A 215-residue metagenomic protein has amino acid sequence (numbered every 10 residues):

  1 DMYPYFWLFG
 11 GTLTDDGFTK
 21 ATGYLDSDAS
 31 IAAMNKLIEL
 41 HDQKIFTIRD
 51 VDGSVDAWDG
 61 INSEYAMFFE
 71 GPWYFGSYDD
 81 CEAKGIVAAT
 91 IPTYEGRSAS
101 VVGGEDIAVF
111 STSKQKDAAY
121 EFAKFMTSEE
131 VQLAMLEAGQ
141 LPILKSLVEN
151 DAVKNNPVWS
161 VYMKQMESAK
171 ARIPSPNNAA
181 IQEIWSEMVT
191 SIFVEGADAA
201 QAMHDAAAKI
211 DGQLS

Functional and structural regions predicted by a protein language model:
D1-G23, Y65: Extracytoplasmic/periplasmic solute-binding protein
T19-D50: Glycine-centered hinge/linker elements that transmit conformational signals in sensory and ligand-binding systems
Q43-F46, D79-Q140, T190, V194-A197: Extracytoplasmic/periplasmic substrate-recognition and gating elements
I48-D59: Short helix-initiation/N-cap motifs at beta->coil->alpha
S54, F69-F75, E105: Beta->alpha turn/N-cap motifs
A66-G71, V87: Paired acidic/hydrophobic, glycine-rich loop segments that form the ligand-binding mouth/hinge of periplasmic-binding
A89, L136-E187, S191: Long, aromatic- and glycine/proline-rich binding clefts that accommodate carbohydrate-like moieties
A199-D211: Short, well-structured alpha-helical segments that form the helix of a local strand-helix-strand
